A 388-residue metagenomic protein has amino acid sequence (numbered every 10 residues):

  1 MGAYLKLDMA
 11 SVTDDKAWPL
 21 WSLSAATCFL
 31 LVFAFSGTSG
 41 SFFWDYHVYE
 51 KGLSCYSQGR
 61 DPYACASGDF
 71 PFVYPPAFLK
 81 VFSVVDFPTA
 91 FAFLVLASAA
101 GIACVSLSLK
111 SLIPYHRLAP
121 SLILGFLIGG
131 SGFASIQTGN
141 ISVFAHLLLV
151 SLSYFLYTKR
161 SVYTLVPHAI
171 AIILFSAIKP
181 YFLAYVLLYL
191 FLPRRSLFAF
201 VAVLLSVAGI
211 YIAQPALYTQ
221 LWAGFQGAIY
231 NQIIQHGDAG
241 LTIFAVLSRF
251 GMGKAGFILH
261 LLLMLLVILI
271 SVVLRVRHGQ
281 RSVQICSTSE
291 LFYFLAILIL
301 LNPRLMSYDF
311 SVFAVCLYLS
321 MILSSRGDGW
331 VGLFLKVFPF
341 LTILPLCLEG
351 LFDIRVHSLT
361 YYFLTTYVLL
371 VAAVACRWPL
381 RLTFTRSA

Functional and structural regions predicted by a protein language model:
G2-P167, L192-A314, Y318-L319, L323: Primarily membrane-embedded glycan-assembly and transfer machineries that use lipid-linked glycans
Y74-P75, K179, N302, F338 (+1 more regions): Hydrophobic alpha-helix-in-membranes signature
I172-Y189, P303-V312: Transmembrane helices and adjacent periplasmic/lumenal helix-loop junctions of polyprenol-phosphate-dependent
M321-A388: Aromatic-enriched
